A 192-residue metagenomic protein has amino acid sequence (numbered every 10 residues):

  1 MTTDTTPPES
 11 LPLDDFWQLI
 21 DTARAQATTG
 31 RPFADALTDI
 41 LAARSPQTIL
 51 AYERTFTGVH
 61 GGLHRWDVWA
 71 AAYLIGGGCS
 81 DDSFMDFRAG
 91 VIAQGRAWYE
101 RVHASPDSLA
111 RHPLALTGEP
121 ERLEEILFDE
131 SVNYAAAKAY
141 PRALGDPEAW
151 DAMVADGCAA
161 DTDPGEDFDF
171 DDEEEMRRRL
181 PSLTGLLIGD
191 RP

Functional and structural regions predicted by a protein language model:
M1-T48, D190: N-terminal leader/targeting peptides and immediately adjacent processing regions
T2, W17, Y140-P192: Long, solvent-exposed, polar/charged low-complexity segments
T5-E9, Q26, L41, S45 (+5 more regions): Generic alpha-helical structural element
W17-T22, D39, R54-V59, D82-A97 (+1 more regions): Short, hydrophobic/amphipathic alpha-helical patches that form generic packing surfaces within helical domains
R24, S45, T57, G61-H64 (+3 more regions): Hydrophobic/aromatic-lined pockets within catalytic cores
D39-C79, F84: A glycine-rich, hydrophobic loop/mini-helix early in the fold
Y73-H103, L109, P113-L114: Hydrophobic/aromatic-rich, well-ordered segments within soluble, folded domains that form packed cores
W98-A135, A139: An exposed acidic His-Trp-rich patch
